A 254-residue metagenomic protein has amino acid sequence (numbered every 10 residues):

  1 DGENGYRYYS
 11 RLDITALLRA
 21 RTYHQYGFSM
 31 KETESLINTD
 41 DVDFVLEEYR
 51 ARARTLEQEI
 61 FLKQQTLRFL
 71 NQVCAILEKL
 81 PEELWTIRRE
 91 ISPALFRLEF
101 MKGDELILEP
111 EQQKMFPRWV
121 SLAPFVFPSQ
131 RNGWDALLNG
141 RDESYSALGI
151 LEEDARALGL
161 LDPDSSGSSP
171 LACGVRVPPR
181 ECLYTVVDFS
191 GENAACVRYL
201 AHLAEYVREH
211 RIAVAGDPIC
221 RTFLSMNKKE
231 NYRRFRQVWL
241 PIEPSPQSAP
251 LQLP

Functional and structural regions predicted by a protein language model:
D1, D41-T55, M115-Q130: An N-terminal domain-start capping segment
D1-Y26, H210-A215: Basic helix-turn-helix/winged-helix DNA-binding cores and closely related short helical interaction motifs
Y8, V42, M226: Short Asp/Glu-rich motifs
L12, R88-E90, K228-E230: Short glycine-biased active-site loop of nucleotidyltransferases that positions the nucleotide triphosphate and helps
R21, Y26, T33-R88: Short, charged amphipathic alpha-helical surface segments
Q72-T185: Mid-protein regulatory/catalytic core that forms ligand/cofactor-binding pockets and protein-protein interaction
N132-P254: C-terminal regulatory/effector modules of DNA-binding transcriptional regulators
